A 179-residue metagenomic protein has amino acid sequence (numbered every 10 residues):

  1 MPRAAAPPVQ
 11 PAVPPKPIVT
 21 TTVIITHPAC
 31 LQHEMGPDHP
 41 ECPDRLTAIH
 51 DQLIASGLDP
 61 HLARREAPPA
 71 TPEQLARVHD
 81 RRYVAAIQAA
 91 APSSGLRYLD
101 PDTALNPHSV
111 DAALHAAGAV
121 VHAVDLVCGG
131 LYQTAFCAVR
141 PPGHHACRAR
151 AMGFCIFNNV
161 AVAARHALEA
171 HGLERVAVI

Functional and structural regions predicted by a protein language model:
P2-A4, P11-I179: HDAC/HDAC-like amidohydrolase catalytic core signature
